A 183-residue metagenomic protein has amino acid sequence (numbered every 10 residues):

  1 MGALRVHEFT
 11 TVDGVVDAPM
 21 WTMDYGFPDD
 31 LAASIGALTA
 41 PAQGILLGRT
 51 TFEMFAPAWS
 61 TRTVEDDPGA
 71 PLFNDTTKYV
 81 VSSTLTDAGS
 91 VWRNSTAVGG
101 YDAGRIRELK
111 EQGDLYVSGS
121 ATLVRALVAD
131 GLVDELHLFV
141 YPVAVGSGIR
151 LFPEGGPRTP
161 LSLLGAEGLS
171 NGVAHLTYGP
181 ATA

Functional and structural regions predicted by a protein language model:
M1-L132, P142-A183: Portal/gating segments that form or line small-molecule/metal binding sites
H137: Conserved catalytic/dimer-interface elements of ABC ATPase nucleotide-binding domains
